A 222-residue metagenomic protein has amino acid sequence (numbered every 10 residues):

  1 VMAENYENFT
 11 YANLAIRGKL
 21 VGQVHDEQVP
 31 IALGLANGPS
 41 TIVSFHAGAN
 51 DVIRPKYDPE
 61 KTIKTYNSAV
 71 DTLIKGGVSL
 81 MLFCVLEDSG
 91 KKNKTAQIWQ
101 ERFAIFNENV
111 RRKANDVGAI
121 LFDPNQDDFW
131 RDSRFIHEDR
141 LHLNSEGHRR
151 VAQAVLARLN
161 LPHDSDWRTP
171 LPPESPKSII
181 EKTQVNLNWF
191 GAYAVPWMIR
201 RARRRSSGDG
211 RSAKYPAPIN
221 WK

Functional and structural regions predicted by a protein language model:
V1-R17, V29-P39: Serine-esterase "nucleophile elbow" of acetyl-processing enzymes
T10-A15, T41-H46, L80-C84: Structural recognition of the beta-strand scaffold that forms the well-ordered cores of secreted hydrolase catalytic
G22-I63, E87-D88, A194: Oxyanion-hole/transition-state-stabilizing segment in secreted/luminal serine hydrolases and related acyltransferases
V52-R54, S89-N93, Q97, R131-D132: Short, solvent-exposed loop/turn segments at secondary-structure junctions
P59-N67, R102-F106: Charged helix-capping and loop-helix junction motifs
K75-L80, A119: A short helix->loop->beta-strand "cap" motif at the edges of active sites that frequently abuts
G90-P124, S145: Substrate-gating cap/lid alpha-helix
D116, D139-H142, E146-K222: Conserved catalytic region of serine esterases and O-acyltransferases that act on ester linkages in lipids
